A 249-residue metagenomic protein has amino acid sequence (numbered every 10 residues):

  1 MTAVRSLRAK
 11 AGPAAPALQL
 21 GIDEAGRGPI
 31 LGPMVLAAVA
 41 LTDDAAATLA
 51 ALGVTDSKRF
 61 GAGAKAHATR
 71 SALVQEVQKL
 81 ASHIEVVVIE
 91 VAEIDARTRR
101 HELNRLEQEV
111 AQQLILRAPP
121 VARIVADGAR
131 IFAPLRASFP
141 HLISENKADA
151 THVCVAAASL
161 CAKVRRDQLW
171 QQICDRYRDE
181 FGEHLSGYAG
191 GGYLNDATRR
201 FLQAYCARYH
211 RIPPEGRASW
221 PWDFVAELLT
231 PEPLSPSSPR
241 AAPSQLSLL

Functional and structural regions predicted by a protein language model:
M1-L249: RNase H-like, Mg2+-dependent phosphodiesterase core, and more generally RNA phosphate-backbone-engaging helix-loop
